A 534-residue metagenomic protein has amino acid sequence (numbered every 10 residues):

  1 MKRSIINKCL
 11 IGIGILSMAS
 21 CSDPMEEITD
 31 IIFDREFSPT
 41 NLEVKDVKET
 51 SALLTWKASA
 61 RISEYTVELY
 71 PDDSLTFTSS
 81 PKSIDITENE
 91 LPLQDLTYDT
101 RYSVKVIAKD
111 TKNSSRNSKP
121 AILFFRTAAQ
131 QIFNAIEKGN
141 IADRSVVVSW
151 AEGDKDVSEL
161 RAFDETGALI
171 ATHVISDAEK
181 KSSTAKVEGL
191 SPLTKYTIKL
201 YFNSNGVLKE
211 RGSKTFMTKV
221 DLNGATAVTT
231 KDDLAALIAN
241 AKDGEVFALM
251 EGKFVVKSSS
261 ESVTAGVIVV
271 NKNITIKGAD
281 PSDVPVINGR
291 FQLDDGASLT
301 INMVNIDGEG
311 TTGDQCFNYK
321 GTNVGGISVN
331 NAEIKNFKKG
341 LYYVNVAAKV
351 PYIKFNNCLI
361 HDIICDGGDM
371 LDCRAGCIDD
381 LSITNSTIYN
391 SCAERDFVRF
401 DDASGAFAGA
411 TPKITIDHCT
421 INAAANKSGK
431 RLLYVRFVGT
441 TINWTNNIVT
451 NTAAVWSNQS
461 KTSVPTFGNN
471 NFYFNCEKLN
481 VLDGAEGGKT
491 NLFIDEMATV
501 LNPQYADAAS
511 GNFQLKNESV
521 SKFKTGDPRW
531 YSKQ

Functional and structural regions predicted by a protein language model:
S22-R61, Y98, N113-D154, P192 (+1 more regions): Pro/Thr/Ser/Gly-rich low-complexity, intrinsically disordered linker/stalk tracts
T66-D99, T111-K112, R161-S191: Recognizes extended acidic, P/S/T-rich segments that occur within or adjacent to Ig-like beta-sandwich modules
L93-S115, V187-L208: Beta-strand-rich modules
R144, D243, V256-K277, V284-G325 (+1 more regions): Extracellular beta-strand-rich solenoid/capping regions of secreted or surface-exposed proteins that bind or remodel
V220-S260, E518-D527: Acidic Gly/Asp/Thr-rich repetitive segments characteristic of extracellular carbohydrate-active and adhesion proteins
S258-S259, V286-F291, E309-F317, N336-V346 (+6 more regions): Short glycine/acidic-rich loop motifs that flank beta-strands on beta-rich extracellular proteins
A297-G308, V324-N336, V350-C365, I378-E394 (+5 more regions): Right-handed parallel beta-helix
L492-Q534: C-terminal accessory segments
